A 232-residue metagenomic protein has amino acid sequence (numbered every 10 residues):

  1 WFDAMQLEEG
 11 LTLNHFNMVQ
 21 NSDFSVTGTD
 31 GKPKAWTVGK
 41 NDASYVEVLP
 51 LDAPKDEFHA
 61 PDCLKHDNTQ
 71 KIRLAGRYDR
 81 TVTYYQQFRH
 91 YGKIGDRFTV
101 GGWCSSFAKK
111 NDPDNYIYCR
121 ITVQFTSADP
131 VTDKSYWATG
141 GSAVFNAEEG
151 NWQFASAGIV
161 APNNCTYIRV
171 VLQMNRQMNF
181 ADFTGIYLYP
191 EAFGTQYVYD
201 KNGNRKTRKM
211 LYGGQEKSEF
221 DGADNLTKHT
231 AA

Functional and structural regions predicted by a protein language model:
W1-D200: Extracellular and organelle-lumenal recognition/adhesion modules and their flexible linkers in secreted
R97, F107-A108, Y136, A192-M210 (+1 more regions): Beta-strand elements of repeat-based all-beta scaffolds
